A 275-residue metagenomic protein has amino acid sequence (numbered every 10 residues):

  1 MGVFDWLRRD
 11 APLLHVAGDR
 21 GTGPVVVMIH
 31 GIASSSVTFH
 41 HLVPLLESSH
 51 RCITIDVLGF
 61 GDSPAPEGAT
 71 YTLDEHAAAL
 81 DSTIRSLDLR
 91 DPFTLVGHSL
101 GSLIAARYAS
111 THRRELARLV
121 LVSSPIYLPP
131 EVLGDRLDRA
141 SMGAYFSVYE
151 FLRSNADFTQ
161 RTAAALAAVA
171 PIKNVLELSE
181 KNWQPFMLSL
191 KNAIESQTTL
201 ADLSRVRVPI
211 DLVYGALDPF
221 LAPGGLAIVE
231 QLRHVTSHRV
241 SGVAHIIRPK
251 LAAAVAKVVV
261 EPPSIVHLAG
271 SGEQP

Functional and structural regions predicted by a protein language model:
R8-D19: A short loop-to-beta-strand scaffold at the N-terminal edge of the catalytic core in hydrolase folds
G18-D62: Conserved HGGG/HGGXW glycine-rich cap/lid loop of the alpha/beta-hydrolase fold
V57-V96, K257: Active-site loop/oxyanion-hole signature of alpha/beta-hydrolase fold enzymes
G97-G101, A105: Gly/Ala-rich beta-loop-alpha elbow adjacent to hydrolase catalytic centers
A106-T111, L116-Y149: Flexible "cap/lid" loop of the alpha/beta hydrolase fold
L121, P130-D135, V148-R205: Conserved alpha/beta-hydrolase catalytic His-Asp/Glu region
I210-V243, P249: Conserved loop-alpha-helix segment in the C-terminal half of the alpha/beta-hydrolase fold that carries the catalytic
R233-P275: Catalytic active-site module of serine/aspartate enzymes centered on a nucleophile-bearing elbow/loop
